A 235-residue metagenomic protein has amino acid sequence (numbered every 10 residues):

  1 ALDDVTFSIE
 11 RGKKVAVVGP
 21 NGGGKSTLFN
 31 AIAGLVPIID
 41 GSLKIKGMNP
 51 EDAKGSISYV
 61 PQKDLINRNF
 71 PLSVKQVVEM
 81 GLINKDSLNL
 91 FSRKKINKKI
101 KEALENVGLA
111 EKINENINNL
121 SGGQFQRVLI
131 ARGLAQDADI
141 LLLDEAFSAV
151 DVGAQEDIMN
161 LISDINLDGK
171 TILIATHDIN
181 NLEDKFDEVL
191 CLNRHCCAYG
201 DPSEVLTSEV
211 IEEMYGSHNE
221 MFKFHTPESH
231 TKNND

Functional and structural regions predicted by a protein language model:
G41-G55: Conserved ABC transporter NBD signature motif
R93-K112: Conserved ABC ATPase "signature" region
N116-L120, Q124: Conserved ABC ATPase signature
L141-E145: Catalytic Walker B motif of ABC-type/P-loop ATPase nucleotide-binding domains
T176-H177: H-loop/switch region of ABC-family ATPase nucleotide-binding domains
E188-P202: H-loop (His-switch) and adjacent beta-strand-loop-beta switch element of ABC-type ATPase nucleotide-binding domains
T207-D235: ABC ATPase nucleotide-binding domains
